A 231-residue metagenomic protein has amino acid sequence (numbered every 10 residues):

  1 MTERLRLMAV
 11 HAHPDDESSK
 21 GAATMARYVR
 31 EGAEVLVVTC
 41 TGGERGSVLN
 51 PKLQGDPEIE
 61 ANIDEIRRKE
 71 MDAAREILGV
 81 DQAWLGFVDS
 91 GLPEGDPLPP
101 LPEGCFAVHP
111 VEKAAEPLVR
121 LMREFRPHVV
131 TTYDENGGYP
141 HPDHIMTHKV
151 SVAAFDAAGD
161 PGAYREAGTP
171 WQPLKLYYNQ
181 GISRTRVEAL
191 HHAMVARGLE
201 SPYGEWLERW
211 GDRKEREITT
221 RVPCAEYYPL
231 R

Functional and structural regions predicted by a protein language model:
M1-R126, A153: Active-site rim/loop-helix segments in enzyme catalytic domains that contact anionic ligands
M1-V10, G95-R231: Metal-dependent de-N-acetylase/amidase catalytic core
